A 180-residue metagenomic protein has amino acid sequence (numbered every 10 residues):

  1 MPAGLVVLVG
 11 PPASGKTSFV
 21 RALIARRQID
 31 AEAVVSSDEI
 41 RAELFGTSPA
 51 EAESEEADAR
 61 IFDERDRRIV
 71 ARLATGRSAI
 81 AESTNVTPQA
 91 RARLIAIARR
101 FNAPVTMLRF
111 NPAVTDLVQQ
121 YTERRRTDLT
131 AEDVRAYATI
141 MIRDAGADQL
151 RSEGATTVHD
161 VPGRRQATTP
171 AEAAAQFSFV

Functional and structural regions predicted by a protein language model:
M1-V9, S14, S18-I29, A33 (+1 more regions): Conserved GTP-binding G-domain of TRAFAC-class P-loop NTPases and closely related GTPase folds
T17-R77, D116-Q119, E123: Conserved substrate/cofactor phosphate-moiety recognition/catalytic segment in nucleotide-dependent phosphotransferases
E39-R41, V86, N111-D116, R165-Q166: Conserved nucleotide-binding/hydrolysis micro-motifs of P-loop NTPases
R68, L94-A96: Aromatic/hydrophobic pocket-lining residues that form π-stacking "cages" and hydrophobic walls in ligand
T75-A79, P104-T106: Loop/turn-to-beta-strand initiation segments
E82-R91: Acidic, metal-coordinating catalytic cores used for nucleic-acid/nucleotide bond scission and strand-transfer chemistry
I97-A98, R126: Conserved helix-turn-beta segment of the N-terminal RecA-like "Helicase ATP-binding" lobe in SF1/SF2 helicases
F101-Q120: Conserved phosphate-donor/acceptor-positioning beta-strand/loop module used by diverse small-molecule
